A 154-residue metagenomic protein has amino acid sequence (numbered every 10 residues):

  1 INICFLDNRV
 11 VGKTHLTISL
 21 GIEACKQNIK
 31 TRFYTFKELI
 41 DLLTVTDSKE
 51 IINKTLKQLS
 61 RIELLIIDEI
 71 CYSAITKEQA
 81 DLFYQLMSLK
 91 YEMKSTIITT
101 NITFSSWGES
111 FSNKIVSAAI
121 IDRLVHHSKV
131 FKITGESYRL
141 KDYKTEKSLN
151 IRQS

Functional and structural regions predicted by a protein language model:
I1-L16: Walker A/P-loop nucleotide-binding motif
H15, K26, L59-S60: Short gly/pro-enriched beta-turn/loop segments at secondary-structure junctions
T17-L20, L86: Aromatic/hydrophobic pocket-lining residues that form π-stacking "cages" and hydrophobic walls in ligand
G21-Y34: Post-Walker A helix-loop "phosphate-sensing" segment adjacent to the P-loop in P-loop NTPases
K30, E38-S60, I70-S154: Replace "adjacent to P-loop NTPase cores in ATP/GTP-dependent enzymes" with "adjacent to NTP-binding cores
L64: Walker B motif beta-strand of ABC-family P-loop ATPases
